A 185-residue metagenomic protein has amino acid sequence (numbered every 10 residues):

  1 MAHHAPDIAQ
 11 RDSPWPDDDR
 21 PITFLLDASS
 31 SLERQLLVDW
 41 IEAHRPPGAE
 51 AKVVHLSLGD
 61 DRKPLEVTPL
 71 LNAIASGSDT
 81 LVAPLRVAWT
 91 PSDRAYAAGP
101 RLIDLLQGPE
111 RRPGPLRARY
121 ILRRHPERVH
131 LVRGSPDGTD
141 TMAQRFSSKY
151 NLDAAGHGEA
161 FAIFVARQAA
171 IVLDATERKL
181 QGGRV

Functional and structural regions predicted by a protein language model:
M1-V185: Membrane-interfacial terminal anchoring regions of lipid-handling membrane enzymes
